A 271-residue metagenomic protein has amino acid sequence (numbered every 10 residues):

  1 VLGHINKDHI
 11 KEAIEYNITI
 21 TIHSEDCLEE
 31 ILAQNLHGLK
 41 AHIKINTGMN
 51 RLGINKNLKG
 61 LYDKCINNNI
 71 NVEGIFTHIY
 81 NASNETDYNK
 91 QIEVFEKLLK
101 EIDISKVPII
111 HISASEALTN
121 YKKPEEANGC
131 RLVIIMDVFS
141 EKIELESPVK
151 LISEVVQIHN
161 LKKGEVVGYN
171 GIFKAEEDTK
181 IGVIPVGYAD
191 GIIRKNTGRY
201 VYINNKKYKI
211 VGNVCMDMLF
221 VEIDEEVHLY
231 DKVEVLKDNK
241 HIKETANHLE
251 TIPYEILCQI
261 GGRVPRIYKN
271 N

Functional and structural regions predicted by a protein language model:
V1-E101, S105-H111, K122: Active-site-proximal beta-alpha core segment in soluble small-molecule metabolic enzymes
I5-K7, D26-L28, L39, N89-N271: Active-site anion/phosphate-binding pocket segments in diverse small-molecule metabolic enzymes
